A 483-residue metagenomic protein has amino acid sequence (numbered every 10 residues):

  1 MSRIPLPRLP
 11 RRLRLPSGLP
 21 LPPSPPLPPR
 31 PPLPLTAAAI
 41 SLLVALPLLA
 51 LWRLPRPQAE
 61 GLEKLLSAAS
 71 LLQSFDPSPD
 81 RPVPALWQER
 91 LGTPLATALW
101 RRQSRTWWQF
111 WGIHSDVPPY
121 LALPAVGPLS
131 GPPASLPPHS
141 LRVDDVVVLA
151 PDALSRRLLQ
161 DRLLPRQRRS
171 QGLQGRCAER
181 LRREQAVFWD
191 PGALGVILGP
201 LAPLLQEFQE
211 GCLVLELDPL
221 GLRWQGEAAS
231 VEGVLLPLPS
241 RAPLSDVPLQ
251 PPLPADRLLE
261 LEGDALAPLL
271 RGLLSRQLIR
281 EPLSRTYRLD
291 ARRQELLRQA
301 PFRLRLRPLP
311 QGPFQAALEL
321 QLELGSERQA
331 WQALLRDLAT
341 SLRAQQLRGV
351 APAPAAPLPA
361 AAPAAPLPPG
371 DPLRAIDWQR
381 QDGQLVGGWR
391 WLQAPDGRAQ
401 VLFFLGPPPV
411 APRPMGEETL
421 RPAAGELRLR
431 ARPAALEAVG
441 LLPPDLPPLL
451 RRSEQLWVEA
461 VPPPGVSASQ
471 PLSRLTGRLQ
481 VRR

Functional and structural regions predicted by a protein language model:
M1-R8: N-terminal acidic, proline/glycine-rich, low-complexity intrinsically disordered segments
R8-P10, R14-P133, E227-A317, S326-L347: Structural boundary/hinge residues at secondary-structure and domain interfaces
R11-L15, G175-L273, P422-R483: Leucine-rich, highly hydrophobic segment in Treponema pallidum outer-membrane-associated proteins
Q73-P77, L121-V126, I376-W378, V458-A460 (+2 more regions): Short beta-strand element of the conserved SAM-dependent methyltransferase core
P84-R102, A134, P191-F208, Q277-R293 (+2 more regions): Generic detector of solvent-exposed, compositionally biased contiguous segments
A96-R182, F302-A423, R428: Single conserved position on a long alpha-helix in the C-terminal lobe of the eukaryotic protein kinase
